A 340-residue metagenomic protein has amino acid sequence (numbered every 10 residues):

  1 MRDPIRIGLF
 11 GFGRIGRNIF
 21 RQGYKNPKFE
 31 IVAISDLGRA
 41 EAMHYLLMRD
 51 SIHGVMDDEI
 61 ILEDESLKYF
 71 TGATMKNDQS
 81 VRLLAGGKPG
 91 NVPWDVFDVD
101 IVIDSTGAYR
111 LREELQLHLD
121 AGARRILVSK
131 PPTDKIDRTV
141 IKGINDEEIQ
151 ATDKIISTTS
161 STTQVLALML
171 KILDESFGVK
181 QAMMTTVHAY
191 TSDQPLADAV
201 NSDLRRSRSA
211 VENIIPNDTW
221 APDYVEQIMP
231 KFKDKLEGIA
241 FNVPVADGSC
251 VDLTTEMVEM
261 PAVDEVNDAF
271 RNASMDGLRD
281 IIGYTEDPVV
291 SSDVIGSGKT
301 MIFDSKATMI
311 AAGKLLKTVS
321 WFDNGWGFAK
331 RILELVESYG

Functional and structural regions predicted by a protein language model:
R2-S207, E334: N-terminal Rossmann-like NAD(P) cofactor-binding subdomain of oxidoreductases, focused on the glycine-rich
P4-I5, G238, C250, T254-G340: C-terminal active-site/capping subdomain that shapes the small-molecule cofactor and substrate pocket of enzyme
F10, R14, E41, F97 (+12 more regions): Conserved active-site and cofactor/substrate-binding residues in soluble primary-metabolism enzymes
F20, Q116, A167-D174, T185 (+6 more regions): Predominant activation on well-ordered alpha-helical scaffold segments within soluble catalytic domains
Q22, N26, L37, R49-D50 (+11 more regions): Change "in soluble alpha/beta enzymes" to "in soluble alpha/beta proteins
L37-A40, P89, P132-T133, S160-T162 (+6 more regions): Glycine-rich beta-alpha junction loops
E148-Q150, R206, V243-S249, I310-G313: Short, flexible turn/loop "capping" segments at secondary-structure junctions
E175-A246: Acidic, glycine-rich segments within the central catalytic cores of soluble metabolic enzymes that bind/position
